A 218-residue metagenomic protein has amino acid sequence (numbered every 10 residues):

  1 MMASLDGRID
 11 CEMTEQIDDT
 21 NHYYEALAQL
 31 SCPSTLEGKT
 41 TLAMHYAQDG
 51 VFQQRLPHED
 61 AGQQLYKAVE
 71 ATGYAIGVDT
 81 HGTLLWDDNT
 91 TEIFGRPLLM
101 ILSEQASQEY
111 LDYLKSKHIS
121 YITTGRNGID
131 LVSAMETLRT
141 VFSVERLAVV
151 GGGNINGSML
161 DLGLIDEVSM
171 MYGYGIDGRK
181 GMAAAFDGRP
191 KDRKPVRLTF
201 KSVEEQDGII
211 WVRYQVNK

Functional and structural regions predicted by a protein language model:
M1-K218: Enzymes that bind and transform nitrogen-containing heteroaromatic metabolites
